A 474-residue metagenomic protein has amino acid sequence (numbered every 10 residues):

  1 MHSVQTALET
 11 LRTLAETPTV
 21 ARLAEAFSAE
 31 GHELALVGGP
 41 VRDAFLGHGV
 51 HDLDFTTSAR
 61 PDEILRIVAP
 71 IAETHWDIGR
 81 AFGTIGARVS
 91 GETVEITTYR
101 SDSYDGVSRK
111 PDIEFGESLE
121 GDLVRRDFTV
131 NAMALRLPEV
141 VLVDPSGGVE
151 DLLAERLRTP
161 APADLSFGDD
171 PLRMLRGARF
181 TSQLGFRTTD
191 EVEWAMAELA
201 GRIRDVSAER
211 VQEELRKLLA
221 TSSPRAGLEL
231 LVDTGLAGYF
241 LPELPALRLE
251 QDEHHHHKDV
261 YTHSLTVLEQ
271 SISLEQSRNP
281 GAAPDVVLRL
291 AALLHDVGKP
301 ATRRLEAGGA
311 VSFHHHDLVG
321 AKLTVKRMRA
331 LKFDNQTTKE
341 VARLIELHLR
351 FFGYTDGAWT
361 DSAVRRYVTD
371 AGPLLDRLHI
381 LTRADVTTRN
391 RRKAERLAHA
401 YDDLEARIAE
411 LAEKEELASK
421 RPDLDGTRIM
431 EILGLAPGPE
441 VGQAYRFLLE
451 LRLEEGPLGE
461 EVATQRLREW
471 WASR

Functional and structural regions predicted by a protein language model:
M1-R474: Catalytic cores of the polymerase beta-like nucleotidyltransferase superfamily and closely associated nucleotide
